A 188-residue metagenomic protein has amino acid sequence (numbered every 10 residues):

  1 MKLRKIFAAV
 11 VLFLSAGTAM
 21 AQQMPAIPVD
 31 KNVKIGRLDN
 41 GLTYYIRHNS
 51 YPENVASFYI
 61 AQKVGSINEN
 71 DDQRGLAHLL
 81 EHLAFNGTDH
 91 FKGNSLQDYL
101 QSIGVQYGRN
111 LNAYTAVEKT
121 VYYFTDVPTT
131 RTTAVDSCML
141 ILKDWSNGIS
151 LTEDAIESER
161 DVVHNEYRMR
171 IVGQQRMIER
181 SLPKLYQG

Functional and structural regions predicted by a protein language model:
M1-L3: N-terminal secretory signal peptides that target proteins for export/translocation
I6-A9, H164: General helical structural elements
A8-T18: Bacterial N-terminal signal peptides
V11, A26, S50, N112-Y114: Generic marker of residues within folded, mature protein domains
A19-Q23: Boundary at the C-terminal end of the N-terminal hydrophobic targeting segment
A26-I60: Mature N-terminal segment immediately following signal peptide/propeptide cleavage in secreted/periplasmic
P52, Q62-Q187: Active-site-adjacent, His/Asp/Glu-enriched structural segments that form or flank metal-binding and acid/base networks
